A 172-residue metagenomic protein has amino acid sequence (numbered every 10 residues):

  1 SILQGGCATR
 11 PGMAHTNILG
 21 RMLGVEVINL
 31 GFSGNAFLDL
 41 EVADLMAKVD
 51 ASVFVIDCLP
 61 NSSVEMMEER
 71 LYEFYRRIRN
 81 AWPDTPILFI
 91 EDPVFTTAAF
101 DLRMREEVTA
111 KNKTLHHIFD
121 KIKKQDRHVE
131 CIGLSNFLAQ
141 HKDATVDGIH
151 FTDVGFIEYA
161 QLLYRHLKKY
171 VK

Functional and structural regions predicted by a protein language model:
S1-A36, L40-K48: Serine-esterase "nucleophile elbow" of acetyl-processing enzymes
H15, R70, F74, K111-I118: A general structural detector for well-ordered alpha-helical segments in enzyme core domains, enriched
L19, A36-Y72, R76-R79, D92-F100: Oxyanion-hole/transition-state-stabilizing segment in secreted/luminal serine hydrolases and related acyltransferases
I28, L88, E130-I132: Hydrophobic/aromatic beta-strand patches that form the interior of the parallel beta-sheet core in alpha/beta enzyme
C58-E65, L102-V108, D147-H150: The substrate-binding groove and active-site-proximal loops of carbohydrate-active enzymes, especially glycoside
W82-I87: A short helix->loop->beta-strand "cap" motif at the edges of active sites that frequently abuts
T97-G133, E158: Substrate-gating cap/lid alpha-helix
V146-K172: Histidine-centered active-site loop/cap adjacent to the catalytic His in serine esterases/O-acetyl transfer systems
